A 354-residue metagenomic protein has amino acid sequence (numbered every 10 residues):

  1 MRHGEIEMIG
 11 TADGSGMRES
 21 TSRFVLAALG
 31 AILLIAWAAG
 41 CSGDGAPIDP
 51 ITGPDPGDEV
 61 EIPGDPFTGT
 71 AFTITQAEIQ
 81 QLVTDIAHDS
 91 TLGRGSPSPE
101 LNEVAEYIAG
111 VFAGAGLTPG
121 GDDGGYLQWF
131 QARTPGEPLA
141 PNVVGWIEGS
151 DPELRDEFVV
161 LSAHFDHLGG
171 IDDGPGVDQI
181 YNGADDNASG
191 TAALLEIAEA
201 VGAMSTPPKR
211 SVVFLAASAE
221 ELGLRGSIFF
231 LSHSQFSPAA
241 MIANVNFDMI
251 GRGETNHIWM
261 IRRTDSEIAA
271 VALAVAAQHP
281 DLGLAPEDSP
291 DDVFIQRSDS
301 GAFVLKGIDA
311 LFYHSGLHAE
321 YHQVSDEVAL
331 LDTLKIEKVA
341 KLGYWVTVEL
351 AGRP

Functional and structural regions predicted by a protein language model:
M1-A39: Sec-dependent bacterial lipoprotein signal peptides
A36-P66: Bacterial Sec-dependent N-terminal signal peptides
D65-T73, D89-E100, Q131-R133, P175-N187 (+5 more regions): Second-shell loop/turn segments in exported
I86, F112, T134-G174: Acidic/His- and Gly-rich active-site-bordering loop/insert found across diverse amide/peptide-bond hydrolases
R94-E148: A non-catalytic alpha/beta surface segment that caps or lines the substrate-entry region of metallo-dependent hydrolase
G145, E157, L161-H167, I171-G223 (+1 more regions): Alpha-helical metal-binding/catalytic segments enriched in His/Glu/Asp
A217-S315: Metal-dependent peptidase/peptidase-like ectodomains
A319-P354: His/Asp/Glu-rich mid-to-C-terminal helical/loop segments that flank catalytic regions of hydrolases
